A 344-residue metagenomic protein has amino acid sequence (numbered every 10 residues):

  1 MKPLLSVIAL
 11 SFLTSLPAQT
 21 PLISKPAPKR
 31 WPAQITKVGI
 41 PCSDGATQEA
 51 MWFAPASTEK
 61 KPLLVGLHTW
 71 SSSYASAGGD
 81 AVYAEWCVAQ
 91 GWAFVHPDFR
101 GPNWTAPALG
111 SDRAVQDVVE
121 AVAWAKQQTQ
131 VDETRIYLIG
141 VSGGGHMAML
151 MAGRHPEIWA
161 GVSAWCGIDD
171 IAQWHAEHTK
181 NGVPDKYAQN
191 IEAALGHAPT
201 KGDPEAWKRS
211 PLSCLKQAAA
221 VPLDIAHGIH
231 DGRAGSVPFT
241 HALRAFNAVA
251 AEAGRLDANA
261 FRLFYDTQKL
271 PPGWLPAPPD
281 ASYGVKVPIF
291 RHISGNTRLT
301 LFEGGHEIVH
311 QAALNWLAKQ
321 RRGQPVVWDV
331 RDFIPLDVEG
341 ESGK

Functional and structural regions predicted by a protein language model:
T20-T58: N-terminal cap/lid segment of alpha/beta-hydrolase-fold proteins
E59-K61, L67-P107, I171, R233-G235: Short substrate-entry loop that stabilizes the transition state in hydrolases
S71-S76, A160-G161, G167-I168, A172-K216 (+1 more regions): Mobile cap/lid helix-loop segments that gate and shape the active-site cleft of serine hydrolases
L109-T129: Alpha/beta-hydrolase active-site loop
W124-Q128, E133-V183: Primarily recognizes the serine-hydrolase "nucleophile elbow" in alpha/beta-hydrolase and SGNH/GDSL folds
G196, I229-G295: Active-site-adjacent alpha-helix of alpha/beta-hydrolase-fold enzymes
I225-H227: Short beta-strand/loop motif that positions the catalytic acidic residue of the alpha/beta-hydrolase fold
R291-G343: Catalytic active-site module of serine/aspartate enzymes centered on a nucleophile-bearing elbow/loop
